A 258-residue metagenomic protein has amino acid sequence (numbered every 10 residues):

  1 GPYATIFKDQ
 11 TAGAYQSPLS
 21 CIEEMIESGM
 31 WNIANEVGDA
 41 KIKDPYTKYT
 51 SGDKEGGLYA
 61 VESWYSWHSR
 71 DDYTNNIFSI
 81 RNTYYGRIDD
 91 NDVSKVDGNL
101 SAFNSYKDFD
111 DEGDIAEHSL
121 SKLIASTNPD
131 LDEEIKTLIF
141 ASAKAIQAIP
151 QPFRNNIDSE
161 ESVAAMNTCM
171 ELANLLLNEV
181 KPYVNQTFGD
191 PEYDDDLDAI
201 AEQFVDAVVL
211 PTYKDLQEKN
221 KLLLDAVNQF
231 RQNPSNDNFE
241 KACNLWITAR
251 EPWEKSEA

Functional and structural regions predicted by a protein language model:
G1-A258: Mature extracytoplasmic or organellar-lumen-exposed domains after removal of signal/transit peptides
